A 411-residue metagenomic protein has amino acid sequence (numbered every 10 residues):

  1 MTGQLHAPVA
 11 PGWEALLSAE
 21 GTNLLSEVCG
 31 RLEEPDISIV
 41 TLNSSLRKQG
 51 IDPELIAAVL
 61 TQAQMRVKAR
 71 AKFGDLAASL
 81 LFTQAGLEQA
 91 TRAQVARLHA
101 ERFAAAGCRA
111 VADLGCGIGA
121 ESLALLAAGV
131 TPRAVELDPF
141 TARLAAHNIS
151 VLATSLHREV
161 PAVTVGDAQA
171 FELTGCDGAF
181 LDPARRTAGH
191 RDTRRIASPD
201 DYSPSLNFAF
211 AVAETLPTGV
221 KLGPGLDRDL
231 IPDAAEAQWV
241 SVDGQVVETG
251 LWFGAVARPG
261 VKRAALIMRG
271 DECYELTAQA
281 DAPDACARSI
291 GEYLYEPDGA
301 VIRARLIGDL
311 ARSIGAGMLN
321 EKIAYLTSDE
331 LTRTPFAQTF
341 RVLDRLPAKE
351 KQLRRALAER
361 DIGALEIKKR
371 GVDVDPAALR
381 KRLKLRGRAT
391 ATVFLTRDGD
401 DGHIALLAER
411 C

Functional and structural regions predicted by a protein language model:
M1-C411: SAM-dependent transferase fold signal centered on methyltransferase-like domains, encompassing both Class I
